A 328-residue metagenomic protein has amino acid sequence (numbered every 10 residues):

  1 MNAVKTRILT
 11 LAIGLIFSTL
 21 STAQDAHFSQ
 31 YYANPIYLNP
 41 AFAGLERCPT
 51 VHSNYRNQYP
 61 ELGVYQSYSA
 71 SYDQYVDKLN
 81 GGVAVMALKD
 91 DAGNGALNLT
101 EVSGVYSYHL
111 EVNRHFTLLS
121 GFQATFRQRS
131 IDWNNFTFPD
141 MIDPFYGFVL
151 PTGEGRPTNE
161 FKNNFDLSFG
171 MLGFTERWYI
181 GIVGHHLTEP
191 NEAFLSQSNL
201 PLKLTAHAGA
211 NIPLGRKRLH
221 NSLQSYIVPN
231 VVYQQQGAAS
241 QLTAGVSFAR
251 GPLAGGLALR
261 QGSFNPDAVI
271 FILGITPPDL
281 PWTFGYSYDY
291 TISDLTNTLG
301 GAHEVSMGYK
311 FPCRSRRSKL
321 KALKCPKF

Functional and structural regions predicted by a protein language model:
M1-L9: Bacterial N-terminal signal peptides that target proteins for export
T10-S18: Bacterial N-terminal signal peptides
Q24-F328: Subset of outer-membrane beta-barrel
